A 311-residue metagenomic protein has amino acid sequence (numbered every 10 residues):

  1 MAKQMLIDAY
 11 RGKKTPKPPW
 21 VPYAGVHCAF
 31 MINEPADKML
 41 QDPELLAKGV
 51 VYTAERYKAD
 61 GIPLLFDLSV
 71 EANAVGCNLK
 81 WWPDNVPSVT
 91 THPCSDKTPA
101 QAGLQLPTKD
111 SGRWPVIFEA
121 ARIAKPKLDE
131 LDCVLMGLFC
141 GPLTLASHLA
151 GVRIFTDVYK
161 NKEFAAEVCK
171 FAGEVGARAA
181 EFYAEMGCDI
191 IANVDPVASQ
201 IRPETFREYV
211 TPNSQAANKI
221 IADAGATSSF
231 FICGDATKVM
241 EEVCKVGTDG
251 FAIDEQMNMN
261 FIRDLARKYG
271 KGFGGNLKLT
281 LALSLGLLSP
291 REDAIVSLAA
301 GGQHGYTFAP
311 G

Functional and structural regions predicted by a protein language model:
M1-C28, P35-D37, W82-V86, P107-G311: Active-site loop segments of alpha/beta catalytic cores
A2, L6, D42, L46-V50: Short N-terminal amphipathic alpha-helix/helix-capping patch enriched in small hydrophobics with frequent Ser/Thr
Y23-G25, A59-S69, L138: Acidic/polar N-terminal loop/beta-strand segments that form early-domain functional surfaces
I32-L45: Surface-exposed strand-loop-strand hairpins of Gram-negative outer-membrane beta-barrel proteins
D42-E44, C94-P99, S111, L285-G286: Intrinsic-disorder/low-complexity, polar/charged segments
L45-F66, F182-D189, K245-T248: Catalytic domains of carbohydrate-active enzymes, especially glycoside hydrolases
A47, S69-A72, N258-M259, L281: Glycine-rich nucleotide phosphate-binding loop and flanking beta-alpha elements of Rossmann-like dinucleotide-binding
D67-P107, I123-P126, E130: A contiguous, low-structure linker/loop signature
